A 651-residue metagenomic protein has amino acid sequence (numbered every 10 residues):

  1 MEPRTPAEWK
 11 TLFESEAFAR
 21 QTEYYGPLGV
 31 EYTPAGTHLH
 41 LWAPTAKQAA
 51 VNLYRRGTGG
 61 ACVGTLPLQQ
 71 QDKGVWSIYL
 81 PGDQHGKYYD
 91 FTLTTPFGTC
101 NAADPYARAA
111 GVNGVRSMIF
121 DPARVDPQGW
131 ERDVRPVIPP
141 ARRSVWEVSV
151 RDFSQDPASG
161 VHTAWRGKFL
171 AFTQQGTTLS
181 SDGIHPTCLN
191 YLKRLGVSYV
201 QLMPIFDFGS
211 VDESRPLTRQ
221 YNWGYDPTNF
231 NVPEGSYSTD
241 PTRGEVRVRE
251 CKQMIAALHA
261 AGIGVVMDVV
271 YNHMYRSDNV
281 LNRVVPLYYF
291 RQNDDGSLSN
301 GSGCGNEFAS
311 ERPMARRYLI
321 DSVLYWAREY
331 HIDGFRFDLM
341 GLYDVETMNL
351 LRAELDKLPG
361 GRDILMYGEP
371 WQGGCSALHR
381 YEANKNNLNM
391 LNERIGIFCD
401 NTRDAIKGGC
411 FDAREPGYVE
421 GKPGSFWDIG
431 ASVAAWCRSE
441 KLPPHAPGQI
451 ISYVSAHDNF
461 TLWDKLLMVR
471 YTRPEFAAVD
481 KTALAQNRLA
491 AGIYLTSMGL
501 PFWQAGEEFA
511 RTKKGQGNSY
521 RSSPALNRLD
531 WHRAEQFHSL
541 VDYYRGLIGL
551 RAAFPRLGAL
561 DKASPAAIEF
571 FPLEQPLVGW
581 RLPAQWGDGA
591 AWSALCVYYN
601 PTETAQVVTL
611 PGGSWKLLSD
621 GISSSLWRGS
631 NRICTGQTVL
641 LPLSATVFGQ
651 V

Functional and structural regions predicted by a protein language model:
M1-P34, Q70-Q174: The feature marks proteins involved in alpha-glucan
Q21-G26, I493-Q516, L526-L595: Glycan-recognition and catalytic regions of carbohydrate-active enzymes
E31-K47, A567-P611: Carbohydrate-binding surface patches
L41, F91, V148, L202 (+9 more regions): Conserved, mostly hydrophobic/aromatic
L41, K47-C62, A605-I622: Beta-strand-rich binding/interaction modules
A43, H85-Y89, S630-V651: C-terminal beta-strand-rich structural cap/linker in extracellular carbohydrate-active enzymes
F120, R352-A353, K357-L358, R362-F509 (+4 more regions): Conserved alpha/beta catalytic core and glycan-binding cleft of carbohydrate-active enzymes
R151-Y330, R336-P359, L365, A377: Substrate-binding/active-site clefts of carbohydrate-active enzymes
